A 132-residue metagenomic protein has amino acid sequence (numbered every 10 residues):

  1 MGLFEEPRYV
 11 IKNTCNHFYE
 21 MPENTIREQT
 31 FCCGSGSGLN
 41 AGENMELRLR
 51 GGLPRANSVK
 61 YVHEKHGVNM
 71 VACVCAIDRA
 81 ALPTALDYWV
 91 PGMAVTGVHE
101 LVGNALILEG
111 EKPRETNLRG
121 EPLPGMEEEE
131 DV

Functional and structural regions predicted by a protein language model:
M1-V132: Iron-sulfur cluster-binding electron-transfer modules in prokaryotic oxidoreductases
